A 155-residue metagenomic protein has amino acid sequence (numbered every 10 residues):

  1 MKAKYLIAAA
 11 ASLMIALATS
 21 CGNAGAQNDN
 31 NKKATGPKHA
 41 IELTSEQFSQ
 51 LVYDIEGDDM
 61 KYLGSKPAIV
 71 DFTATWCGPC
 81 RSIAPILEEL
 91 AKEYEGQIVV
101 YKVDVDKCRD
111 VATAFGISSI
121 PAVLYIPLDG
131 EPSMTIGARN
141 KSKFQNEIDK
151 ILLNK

Functional and structural regions predicted by a protein language model:
M1-E46, K155: N-terminal targeting signals for export/organelle localization
L43-P67: A short beta-strand-turn-helix
L63-P67, S82-V103: Conserved helix-turn-beta segment immediately C-terminal to the redox Cys motif in thioredoxin-like folds
S65-A68, F72-W76, S119: Short pre-active-site segment immediately N-terminal to redox-active cysteine/selenocysteine motifs in thiol-based
P67, R109, F115-L124: Structural micro-motif
F72-I86: Conserved redox-active cysteine motifs that mediate thiol-disulfide chemistry, especially di-cysteine Cys-X(1-2)-Cys
S119, L124-K155: Non-catalytic, surface beta->alpha helical segment in thiol-disulfide oxidoreductase systems
